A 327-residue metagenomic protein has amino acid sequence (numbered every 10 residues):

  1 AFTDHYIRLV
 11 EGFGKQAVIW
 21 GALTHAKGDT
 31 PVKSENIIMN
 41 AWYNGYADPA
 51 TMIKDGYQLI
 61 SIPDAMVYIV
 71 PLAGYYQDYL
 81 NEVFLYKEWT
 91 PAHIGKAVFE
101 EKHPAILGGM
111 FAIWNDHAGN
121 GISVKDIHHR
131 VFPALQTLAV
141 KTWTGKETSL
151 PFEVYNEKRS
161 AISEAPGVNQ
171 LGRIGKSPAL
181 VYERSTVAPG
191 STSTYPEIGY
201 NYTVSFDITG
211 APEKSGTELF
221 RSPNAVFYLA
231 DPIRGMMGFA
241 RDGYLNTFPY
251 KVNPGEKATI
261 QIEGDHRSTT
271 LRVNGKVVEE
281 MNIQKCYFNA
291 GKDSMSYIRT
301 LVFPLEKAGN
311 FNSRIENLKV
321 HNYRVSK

Functional and structural regions predicted by a protein language model:
A1-I38, W42-G56: Active-site neighborhood of glycoside hydrolase catalytic domains
I7-Q16, A22-L23, G121, P133-Y200 (+1 more regions): Carbohydrate-binding surfaces of carbohydrate-active enzymes
P63-V70, N81-R159: Substrate-binding cleft of secreted/luminal carbohydrate-active enzymes
A179-G238, I315, V320-V325: Extracellular glycan-recognition modules
S191-Y195, N246-V252, A290: Beta-strand-rich interaction surfaces with strong enrichment in secreted/lumenal proteins
V204-F206, E256-V273: Short tryptophan-centered beta-strand motifs in secreted/extracellular beta-sheet-rich domains of glycan-recognition
M237-T259: Short, aromatic/His-centered strand-loop micro-motif at the edge of beta-sheets
V278-E316: Flexible glycan-contacting loops in extracellular carbohydrate-active proteins
